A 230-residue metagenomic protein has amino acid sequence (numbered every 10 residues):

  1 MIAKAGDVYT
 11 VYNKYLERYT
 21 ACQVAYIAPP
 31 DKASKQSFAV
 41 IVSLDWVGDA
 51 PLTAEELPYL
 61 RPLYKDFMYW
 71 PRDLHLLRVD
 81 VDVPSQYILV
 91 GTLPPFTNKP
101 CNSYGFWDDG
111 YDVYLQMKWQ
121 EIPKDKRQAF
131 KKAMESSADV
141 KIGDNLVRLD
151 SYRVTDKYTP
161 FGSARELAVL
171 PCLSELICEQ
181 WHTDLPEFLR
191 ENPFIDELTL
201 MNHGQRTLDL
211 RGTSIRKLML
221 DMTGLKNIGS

Functional and structural regions predicted by a protein language model:
M1-N13: Short coil-to-beta transition motif at edge beta-strands of beta-rich domains
I2-A5, K132, Y158: Short linear interaction motifs
E17-P29: Short beta-strand-centered aromatic/proline hotspots
P30-V42: Short, solvent-exposed secondary-structure boundary/capping segments
V47-K132: Intrinsically disordered, low-complexity, charged/polar segments
A138-D139, D144-A168, C172-L185, R190-S230: Concave beta-strand-loop units of leucine-rich repeat
